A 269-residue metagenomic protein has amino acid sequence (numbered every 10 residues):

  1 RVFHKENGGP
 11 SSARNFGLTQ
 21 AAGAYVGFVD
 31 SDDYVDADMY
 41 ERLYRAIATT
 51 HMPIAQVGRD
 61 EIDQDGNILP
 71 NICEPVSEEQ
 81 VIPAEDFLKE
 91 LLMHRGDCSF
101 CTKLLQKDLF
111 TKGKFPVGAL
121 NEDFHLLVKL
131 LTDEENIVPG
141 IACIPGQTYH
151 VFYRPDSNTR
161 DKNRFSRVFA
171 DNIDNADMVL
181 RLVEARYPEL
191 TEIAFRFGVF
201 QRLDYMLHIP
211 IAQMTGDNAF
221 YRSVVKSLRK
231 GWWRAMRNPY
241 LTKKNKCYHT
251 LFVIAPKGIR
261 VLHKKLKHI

Functional and structural regions predicted by a protein language model:
K5-A21: Glycine-rich, basic loop-to-helix element that forms the pyrophosphate-binding segment of sugar-nucleotide handling
V26: Short aromatic/hydrophobic "clamp" motif used to bind/position activated sugar donors
D30-Y34, G58: The conserved acidic donor/metal-binding loop of glycosyltransferases
D38-N71: Conserved donor NDP-sugar-binding/catalytic core segment of glycosyltransferases
G58, E74-R95: Short, flexible, basic/aromatic active-site loop/helix in glycosyltransferases
D86-N172: Conserved nucleotide-sugar donor-binding catalytic segment
G146-P155, D161-L190, Q201-R234: Catalytic core of nucleotide-sugar-dependent glycosyltransferases
I211-I269: Membrane-interface aromatic/basic loop that binds lipid-linked glycans or pyrophosphate carriers, typified by
